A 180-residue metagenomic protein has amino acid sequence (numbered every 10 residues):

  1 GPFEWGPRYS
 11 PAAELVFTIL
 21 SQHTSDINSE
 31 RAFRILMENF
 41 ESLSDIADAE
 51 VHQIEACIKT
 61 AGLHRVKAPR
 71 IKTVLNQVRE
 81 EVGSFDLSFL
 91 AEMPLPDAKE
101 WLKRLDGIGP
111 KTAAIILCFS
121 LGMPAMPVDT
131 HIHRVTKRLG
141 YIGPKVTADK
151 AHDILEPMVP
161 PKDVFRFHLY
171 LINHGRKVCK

Functional and structural regions predicted by a protein language model:
G1-K180: Catalytic cores of DNA base-excision repair glycosylases
